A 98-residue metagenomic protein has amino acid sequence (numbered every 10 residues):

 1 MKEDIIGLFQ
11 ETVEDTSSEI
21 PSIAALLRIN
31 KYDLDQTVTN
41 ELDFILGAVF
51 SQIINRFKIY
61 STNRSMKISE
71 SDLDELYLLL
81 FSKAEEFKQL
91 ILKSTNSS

Functional and structural regions predicted by a protein language model:
M1-T16, E86-S98: Low-complexity intrinsically disordered segments
E3-G7, E11, T37-A48, K67-S71 (+1 more regions): Alpha-helix boundary/N-cap detector
S18-Y60: Amphipathic alpha-helical interaction modules
K58-S98: Charged low-complexity stretches with an acidic bias
